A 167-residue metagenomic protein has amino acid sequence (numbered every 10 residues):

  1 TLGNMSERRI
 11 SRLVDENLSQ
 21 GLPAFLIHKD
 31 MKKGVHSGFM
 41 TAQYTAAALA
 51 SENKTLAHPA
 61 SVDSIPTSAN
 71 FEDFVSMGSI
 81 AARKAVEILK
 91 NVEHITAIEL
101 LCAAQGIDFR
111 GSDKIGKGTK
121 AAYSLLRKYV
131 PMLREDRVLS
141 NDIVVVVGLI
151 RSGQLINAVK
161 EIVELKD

Functional and structural regions predicted by a protein language model:
T1-D167: C-terminal auxiliary extensions adjacent to catalytic cores
